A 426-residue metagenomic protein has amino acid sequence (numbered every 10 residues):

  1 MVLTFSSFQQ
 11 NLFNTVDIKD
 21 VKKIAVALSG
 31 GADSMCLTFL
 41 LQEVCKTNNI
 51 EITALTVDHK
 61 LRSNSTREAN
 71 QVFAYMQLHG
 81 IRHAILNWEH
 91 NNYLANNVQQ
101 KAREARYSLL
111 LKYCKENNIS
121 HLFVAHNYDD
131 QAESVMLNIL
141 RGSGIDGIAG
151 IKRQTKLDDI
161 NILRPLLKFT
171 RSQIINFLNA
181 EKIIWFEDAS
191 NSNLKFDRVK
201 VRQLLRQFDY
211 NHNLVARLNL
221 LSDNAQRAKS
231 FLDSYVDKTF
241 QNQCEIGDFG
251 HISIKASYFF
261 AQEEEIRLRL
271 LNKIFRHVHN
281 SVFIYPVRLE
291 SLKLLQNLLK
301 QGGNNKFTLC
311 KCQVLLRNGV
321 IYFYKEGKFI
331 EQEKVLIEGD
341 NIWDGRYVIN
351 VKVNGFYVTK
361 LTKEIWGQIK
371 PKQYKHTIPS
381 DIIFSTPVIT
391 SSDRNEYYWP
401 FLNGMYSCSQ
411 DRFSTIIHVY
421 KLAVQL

Functional and structural regions predicted by a protein language model:
M1-L204: Core alpha/beta nucleotide-donor-binding catalytic domains of modification enzymes
F5-Q9, T15-A32, T53, W88 (+3 more regions): AMP-forming adenylation/ATP pyrophosphatase catalytic core
H121, A132-V287: Flexible helical/loop "lid" subdomain adjacent to adenine-nucleotide binding pockets
